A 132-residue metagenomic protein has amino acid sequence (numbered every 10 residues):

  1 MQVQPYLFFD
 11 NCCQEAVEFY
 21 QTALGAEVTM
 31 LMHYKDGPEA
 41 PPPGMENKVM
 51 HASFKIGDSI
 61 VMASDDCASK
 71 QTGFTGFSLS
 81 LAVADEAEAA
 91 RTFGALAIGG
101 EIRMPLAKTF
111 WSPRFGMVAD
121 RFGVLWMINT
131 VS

Functional and structural regions predicted by a protein language model:
V3, T29-M30, M50-K55, A63-T72 (+1 more regions): Vicinal oxygen chelate
L7-D58: Core segments of cupin and vicinal oxygen chelate
T75: Acidic/polar active-site rim loop that often engages polyanionic ligands
